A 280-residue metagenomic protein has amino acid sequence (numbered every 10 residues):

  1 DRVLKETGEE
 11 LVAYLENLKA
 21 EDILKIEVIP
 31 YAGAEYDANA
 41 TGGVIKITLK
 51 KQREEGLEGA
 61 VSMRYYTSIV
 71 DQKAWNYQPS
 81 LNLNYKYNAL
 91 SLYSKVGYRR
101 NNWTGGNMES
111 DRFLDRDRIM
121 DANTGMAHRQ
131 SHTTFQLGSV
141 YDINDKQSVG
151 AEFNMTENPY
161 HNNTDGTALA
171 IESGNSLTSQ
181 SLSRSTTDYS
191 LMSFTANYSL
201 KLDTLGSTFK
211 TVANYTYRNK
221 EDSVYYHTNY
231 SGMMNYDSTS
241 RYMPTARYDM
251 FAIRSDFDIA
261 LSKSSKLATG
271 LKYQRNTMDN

Functional and structural regions predicted by a protein language model:
L4-P30: Short acidic/polar hinge/loop motifs at secondary-structure boundaries that mediate gating or recognition
V12-L15, A40-M63, P79: N-terminal periplasmic accessory domains that precede and gate Gram-negative outer-membrane beta-barrel machines
P30, E58-I69: Transmembrane beta-strand segments that form the barrel wall of outer-membrane beta-barrel proteins
A40, K73-W75, G105-R116, N162-L177 (+3 more regions): Outer-membrane beta-barrel translocator domains and adjoining extracellular loop/strand segments of Gram-negative
R64-V70, N101-W103, N158-Y160, R218-K220 (+1 more regions): Sequence/structural signature of outer-membrane beta-barrel proteins
Y66-S68, M120-G125, L177-R184, Y236-M243: Extracellular loop and loop/strand-boundary signature of outer-membrane beta-barrel proteins
Q72-G106, R118-N163, S190-F194: Transmembrane beta-barrel wall of Gram-negative outer-membrane proteins
T134-N158, S185-N280: Face-selective signature of the C-terminal outer-membrane beta-barrel domain
